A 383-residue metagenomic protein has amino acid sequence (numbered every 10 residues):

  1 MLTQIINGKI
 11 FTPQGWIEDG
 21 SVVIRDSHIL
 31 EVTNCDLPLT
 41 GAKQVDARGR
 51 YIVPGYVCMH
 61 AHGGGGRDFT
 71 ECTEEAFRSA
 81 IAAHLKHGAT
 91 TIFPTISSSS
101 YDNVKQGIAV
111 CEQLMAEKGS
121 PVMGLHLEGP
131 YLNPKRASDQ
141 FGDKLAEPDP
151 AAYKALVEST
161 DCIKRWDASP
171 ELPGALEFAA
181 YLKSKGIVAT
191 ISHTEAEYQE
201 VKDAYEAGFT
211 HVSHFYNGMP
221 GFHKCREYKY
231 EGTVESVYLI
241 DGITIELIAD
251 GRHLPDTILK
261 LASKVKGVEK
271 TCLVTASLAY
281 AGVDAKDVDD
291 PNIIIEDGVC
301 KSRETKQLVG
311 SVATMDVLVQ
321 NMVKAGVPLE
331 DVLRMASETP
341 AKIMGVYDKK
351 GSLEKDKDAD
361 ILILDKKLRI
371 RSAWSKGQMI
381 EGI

Functional and structural regions predicted by a protein language model:
T3-I10, Q14, P38-E74, R78 (+1 more regions): Replace "His-x-His-based motif
G15-I24: A conserved glycine-rich beta-strand in the N-terminal activation segment of trypsin-fold
R50-I52, M59, F69-P121, D143-S159 (+1 more regions): Alpha-helical scaffold segments that flank or form the walls of functional sites
H62, R78-G107, S120-N133, T160-E171 (+3 more regions): Divalent metal-dependent hydrolysis catalytic cores, especially in the metallo-beta-lactamase
A82-F93, N133-T160, D203-T244, D284-V309: Active-site gating loops and adjacent loop-to-helix segments of metal-dependent hydrolytic enzymes
L127, L182, V212, M322 (+1 more regions): Conserved, mostly hydrophobic/aromatic
E158-V283: Active-site core of metal-dependent hydrolases
K229-L247, S263-T275, Y280-L364: His/Asp/Glu-enriched, well-ordered alpha-helical/loop segment that forms or immediately abuts the divalent-metal
